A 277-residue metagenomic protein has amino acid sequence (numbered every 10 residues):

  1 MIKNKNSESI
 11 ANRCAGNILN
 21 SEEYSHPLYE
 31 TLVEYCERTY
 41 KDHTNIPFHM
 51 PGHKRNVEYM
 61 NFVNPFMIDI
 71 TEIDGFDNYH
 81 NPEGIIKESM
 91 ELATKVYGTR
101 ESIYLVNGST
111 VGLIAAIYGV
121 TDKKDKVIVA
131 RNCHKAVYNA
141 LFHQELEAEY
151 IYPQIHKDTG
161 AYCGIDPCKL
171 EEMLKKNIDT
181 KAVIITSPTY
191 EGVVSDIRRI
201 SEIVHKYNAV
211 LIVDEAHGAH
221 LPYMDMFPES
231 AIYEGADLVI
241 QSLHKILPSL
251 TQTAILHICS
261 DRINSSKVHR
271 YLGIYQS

Functional and structural regions predicted by a protein language model:
I2-G84: N-terminal "arm"/small-domain region of PLP-dependent enzymes with the aminotransferase-like
C14, I18, S25-C36, M60 (+2 more regions): Conserved PLP-enzyme active-site core in the AAT-like
F66-G108: Conserved N-terminal alpha-helix of the aminotransferase class I/II PLP-enzyme fold
